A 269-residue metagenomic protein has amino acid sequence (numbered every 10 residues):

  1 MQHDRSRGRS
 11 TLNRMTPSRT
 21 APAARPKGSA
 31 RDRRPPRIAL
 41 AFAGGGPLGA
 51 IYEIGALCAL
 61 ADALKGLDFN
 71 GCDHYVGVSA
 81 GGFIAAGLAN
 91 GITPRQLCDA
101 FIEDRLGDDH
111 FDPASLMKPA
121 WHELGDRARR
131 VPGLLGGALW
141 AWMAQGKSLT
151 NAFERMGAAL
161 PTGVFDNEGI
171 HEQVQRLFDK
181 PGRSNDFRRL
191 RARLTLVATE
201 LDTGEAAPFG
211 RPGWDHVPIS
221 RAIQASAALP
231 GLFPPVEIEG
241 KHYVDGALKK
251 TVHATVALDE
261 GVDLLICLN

Functional and structural regions predicted by a protein language model:
Q2-V78, A86-N269: Patatin-like phospholipase
